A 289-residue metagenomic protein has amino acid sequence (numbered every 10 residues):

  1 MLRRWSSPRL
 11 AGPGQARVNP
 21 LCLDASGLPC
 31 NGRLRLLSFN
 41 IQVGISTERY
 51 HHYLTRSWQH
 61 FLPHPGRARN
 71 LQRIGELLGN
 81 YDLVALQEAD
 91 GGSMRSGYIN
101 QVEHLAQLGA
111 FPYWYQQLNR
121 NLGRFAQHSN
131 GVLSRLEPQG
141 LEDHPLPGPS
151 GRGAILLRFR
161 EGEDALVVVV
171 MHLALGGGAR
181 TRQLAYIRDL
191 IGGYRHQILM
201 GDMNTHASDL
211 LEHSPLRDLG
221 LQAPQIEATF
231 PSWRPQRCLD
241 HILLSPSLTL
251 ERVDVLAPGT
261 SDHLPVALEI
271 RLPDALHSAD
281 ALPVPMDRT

Functional and structural regions predicted by a protein language model:
M1-L108, N121-L122, D274-T289: N-terminal, active-site-proximal structural segment of metallo-dependent hydrolase catalytic domains
M1-S26, D143, L156-D164, G178-A179 (+2 more regions): Metal-dependent phosphoester-hydrolase catalytic domains
A25-L37, I45-E48, S134-Q139, G151-V170 (+1 more regions): Beta-strand-turn-beta hairpins that frame and shape the catalytic cleft of phosphate-ester-processing enzymes
F39-I41, A89, M171-L173, D202-M203: Active-site metal-binding loops of divalent metal-dependent hydrolases
S46-H52, Y98, A126-S129, T181-R182 (+2 more regions): Short aromatic-enriched loop/helix-cap "lid" or pocket-rim segments at secondary-structure transitions that line
Y98-E103, R182-R188: Charged helix-capping and loop-helix junction motifs
F111-R124, D143-L146: A short, structured active-site edge motif that brings together acidic residues
G123-A126, P147-G151, G176-R180, T260-L264: Solvent-exposed loop/turn segments connecting transmembrane beta-strands in outer-membrane beta-barrel proteins
